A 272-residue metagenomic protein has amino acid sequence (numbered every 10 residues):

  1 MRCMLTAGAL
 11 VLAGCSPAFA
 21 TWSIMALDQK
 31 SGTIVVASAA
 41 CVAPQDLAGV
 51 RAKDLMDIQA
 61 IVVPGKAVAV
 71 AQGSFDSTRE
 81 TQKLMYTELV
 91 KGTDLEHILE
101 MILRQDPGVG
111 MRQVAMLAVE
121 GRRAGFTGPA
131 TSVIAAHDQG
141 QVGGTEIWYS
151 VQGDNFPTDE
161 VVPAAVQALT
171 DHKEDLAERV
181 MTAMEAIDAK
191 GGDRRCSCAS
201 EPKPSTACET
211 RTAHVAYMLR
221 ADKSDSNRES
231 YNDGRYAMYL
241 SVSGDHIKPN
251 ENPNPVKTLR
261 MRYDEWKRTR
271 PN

Functional and structural regions predicted by a protein language model:
M4-P17: Bacterial N-terminal signal peptides
F19-N272: N-terminal nucleophile
